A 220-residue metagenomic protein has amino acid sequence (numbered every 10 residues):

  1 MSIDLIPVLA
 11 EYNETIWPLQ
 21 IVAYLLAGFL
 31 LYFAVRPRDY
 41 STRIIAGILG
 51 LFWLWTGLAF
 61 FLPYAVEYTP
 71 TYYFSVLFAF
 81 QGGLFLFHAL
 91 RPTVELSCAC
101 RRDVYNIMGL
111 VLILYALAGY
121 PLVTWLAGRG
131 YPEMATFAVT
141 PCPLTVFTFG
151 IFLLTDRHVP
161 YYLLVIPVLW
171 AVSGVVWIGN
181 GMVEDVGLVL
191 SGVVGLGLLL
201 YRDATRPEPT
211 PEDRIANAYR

Functional and structural regions predicted by a protein language model:
M1-E67: N-terminal topogenic module of multi-pass integral membrane proteins
L25-L31, T56, L144-I151, P167-V175: Hydrophobic, membrane-inserted alpha-helices
F33-I44, V66-Y68, R91-V104, L154-V159: Membrane-interface helix-boundary motifs at transmembrane edges
I45-L54, Y161-G174: Central hydrophobic cores of alpha-helical transmembrane segments in multi-pass integral membrane proteins
L58-V66, A118-R129, V175-N180: Juxtamembrane "helix-exit" motif on the non-cytosolic side of transmembrane helices
P70-S75, G179-V193: Loop-to-transmembrane alpha-helix initiation sites
T71-T148: Membrane-proximal helix-loop-helix units in multi-pass membrane proteins
R91-L96, L200-I215: Membrane-interface capping segments at transmembrane-helix boundaries
